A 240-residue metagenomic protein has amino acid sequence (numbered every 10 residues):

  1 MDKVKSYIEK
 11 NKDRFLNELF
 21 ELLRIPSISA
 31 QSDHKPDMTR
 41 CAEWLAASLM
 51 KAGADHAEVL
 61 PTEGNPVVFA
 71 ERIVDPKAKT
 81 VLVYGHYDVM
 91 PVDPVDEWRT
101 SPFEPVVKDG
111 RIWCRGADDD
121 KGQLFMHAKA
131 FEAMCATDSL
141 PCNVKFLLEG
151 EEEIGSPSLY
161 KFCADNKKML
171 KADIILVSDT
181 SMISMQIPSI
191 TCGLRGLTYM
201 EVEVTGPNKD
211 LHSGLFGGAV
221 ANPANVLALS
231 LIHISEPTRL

Functional and structural regions predicted by a protein language model:
M1-V95: N-terminal helical capping/dimerization or prosegment-like subdomains of hydrolases acting on amide or phosphate bonds
P66, M90-P91, E153-S156, I183-M185 (+1 more regions): Flexible loop/turn segments at secondary-structure boundaries
A78-K145: Active-site metal-coordination/substrate-binding segment of hydrolases, especially metallo-dependent peptidases
G85-Y87, D109, A117, G150-E151 (+2 more regions): Fold-independent oxyanion-binding glycine-rich loops and adjacent beta-strand/coil segments at enzyme active sites
D118-G193: Acidic/histidine-rich catalytic neighborhood of metal-dependent amide-processing enzymes
S189-T205: Flexible glycine/proline-rich, aromatic-decorated loop/lid segments
G206, L211-G218, N222-L231: Mobile "lid/hinge" segments at catalytic clefts and subdomain interfaces of large enzymes
I232-T238: Conserved small/polar residues in nucleotide/adenosyl-binding loops
